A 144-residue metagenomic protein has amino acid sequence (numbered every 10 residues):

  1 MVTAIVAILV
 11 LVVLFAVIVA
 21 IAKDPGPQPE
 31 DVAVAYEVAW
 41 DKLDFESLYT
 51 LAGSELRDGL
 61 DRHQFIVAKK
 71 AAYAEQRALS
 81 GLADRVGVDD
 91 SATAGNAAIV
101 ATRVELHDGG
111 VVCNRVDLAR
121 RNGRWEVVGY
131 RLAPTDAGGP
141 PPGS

Functional and structural regions predicted by a protein language model:
M1-K42: Short, low-complexity N-terminal intrinsically disordered segments enriched in polar/charged residues
P25-Q28, E37-D41, R57-D61, A92 (+2 more regions): Extracytoplasmic/periplasmic, Sec-exported soluble proteins
Y36, L48, F65, L118: Hydrophobic pocket/interface hotspot
L43-D58: Short, well-ordered alpha-helical segments enriched in acidic and aromatic residues
D58-A71: Short, charge-rich amphipathic alpha-helical segments embedded in non-transmembrane helical bundles/solenoids
A68-A97: A short, amphipathic edge element
V86-S144: Exposed beta-sheet edge and beta->alpha loop/turn motif
